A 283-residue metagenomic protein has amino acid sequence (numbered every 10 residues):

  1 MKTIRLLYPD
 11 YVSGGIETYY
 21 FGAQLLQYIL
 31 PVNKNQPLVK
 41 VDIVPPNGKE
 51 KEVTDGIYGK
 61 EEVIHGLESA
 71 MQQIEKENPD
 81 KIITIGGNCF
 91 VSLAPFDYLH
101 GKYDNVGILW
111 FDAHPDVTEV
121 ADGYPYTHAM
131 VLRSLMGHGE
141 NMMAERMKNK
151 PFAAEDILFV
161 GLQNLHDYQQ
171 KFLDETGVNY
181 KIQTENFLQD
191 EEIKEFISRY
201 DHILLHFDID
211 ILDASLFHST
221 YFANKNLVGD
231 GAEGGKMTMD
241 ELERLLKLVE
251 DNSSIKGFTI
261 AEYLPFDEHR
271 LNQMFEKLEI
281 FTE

Functional and structural regions predicted by a protein language model:
M1-Y8, N105-I108, F159: Short hydrophobic beta-strand segments
K2-I83, V91-G101, D174-E283: Catalytic cores of soluble, metal-dependent hydrolases
D10, P115, G161-N164, I209-I211: Glycine-rich beta-alpha junction loops
P31-N33, H138-E140, D167: Surface cap/lid and interfacial helix-loop subdomains adjacent to catalytic sites that gate substrate access
K81-M147, F152, D156: Active-site histidine-anchored catalytic micro-motif
W110-A113, M136, F159-N164, I182-T184 (+1 more regions): Short, structured patches in soluble enzyme cores that scaffold and shape functional sites
G139-E140, G161-L165, M237-L242: A general structural motif
L165-K171: Short, glycine/polar-rich helix-capping loops at beta-to-alpha or helix-loop-helix junctions that flank or form
